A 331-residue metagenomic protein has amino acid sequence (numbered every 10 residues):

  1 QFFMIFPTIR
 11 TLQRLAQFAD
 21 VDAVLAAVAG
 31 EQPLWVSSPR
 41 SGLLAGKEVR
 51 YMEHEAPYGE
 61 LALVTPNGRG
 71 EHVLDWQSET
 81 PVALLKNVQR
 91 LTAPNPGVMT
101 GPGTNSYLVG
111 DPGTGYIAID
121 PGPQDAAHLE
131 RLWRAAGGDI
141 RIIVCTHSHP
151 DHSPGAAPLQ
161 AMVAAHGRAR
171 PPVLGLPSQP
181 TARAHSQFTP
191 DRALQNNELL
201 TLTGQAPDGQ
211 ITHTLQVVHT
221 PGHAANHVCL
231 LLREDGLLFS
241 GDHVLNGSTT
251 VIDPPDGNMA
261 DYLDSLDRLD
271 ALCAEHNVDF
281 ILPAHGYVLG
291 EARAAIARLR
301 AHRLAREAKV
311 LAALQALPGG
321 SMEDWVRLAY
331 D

Functional and structural regions predicted by a protein language model:
Q1-E71: Nudix hydrolase/Nudix homology domain
M4, G97-T100, R183-A184: Short glycine/serine/proline-enriched coil/turn segments at secondary-structure junctions
N67-L74, S78, R90: N-terminal, positively charged, Ser/Thr/Ala/Gly-biased leader segments that form transit/presequence-like amphipathic
S78-A135, C229-G241, N246: Conserved beta-strand hairpin/beta-sheet module of binuclear metal-dependent hydrolase folds, prominently
V98-P102, L194, P221-A224: A short catalytic or substrate-binding loop motif that flags glycine-/basic-rich loops and adjacent residues that bind
P102, P123-T214: Active-site HxH/HxHxD metal-binding segment of metal-dependent hydrolases
T114-A118, P123-D125, A206-P207, T212-A316: Metallo-beta-lactamase
G319-D331: Short acidic, hydrophobic short linear motifs in intrinsically disordered regions
